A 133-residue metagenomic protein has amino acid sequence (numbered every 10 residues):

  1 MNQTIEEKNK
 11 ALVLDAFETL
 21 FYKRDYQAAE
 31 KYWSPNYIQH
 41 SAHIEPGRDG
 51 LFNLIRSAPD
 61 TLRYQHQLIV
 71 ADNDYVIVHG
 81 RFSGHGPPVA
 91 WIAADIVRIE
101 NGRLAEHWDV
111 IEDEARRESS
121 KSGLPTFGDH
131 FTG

Functional and structural regions predicted by a protein language model:
M1-G133: C-terminal and inter-domain tail/linker signature
